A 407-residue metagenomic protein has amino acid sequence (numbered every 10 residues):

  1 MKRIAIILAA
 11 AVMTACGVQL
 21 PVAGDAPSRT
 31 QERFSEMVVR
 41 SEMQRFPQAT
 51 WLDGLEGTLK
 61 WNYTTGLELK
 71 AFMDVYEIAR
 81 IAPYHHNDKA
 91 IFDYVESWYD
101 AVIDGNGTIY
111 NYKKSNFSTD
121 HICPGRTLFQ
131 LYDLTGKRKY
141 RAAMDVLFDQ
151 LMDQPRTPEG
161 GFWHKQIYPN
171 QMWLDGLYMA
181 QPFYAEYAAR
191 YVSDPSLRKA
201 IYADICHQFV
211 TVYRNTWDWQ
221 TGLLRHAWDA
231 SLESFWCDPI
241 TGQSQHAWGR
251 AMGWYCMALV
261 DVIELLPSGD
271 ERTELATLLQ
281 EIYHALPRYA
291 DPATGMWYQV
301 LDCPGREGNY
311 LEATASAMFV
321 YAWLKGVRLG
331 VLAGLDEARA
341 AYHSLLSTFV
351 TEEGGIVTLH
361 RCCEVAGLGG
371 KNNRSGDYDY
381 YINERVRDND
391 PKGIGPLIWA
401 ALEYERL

Functional and structural regions predicted by a protein language model:
M1-A26: Bacterial Sec-dependent N-terminal signal peptides
A9-A10, P27-G66, I78-I81, H85-F92 (+8 more regions): CBM-like carbohydrate-recognition segments
V39, F72, L128, F148 (+5 more regions): Extracytoplasmic/secreted envelope proteins and their assembly/folding machinery, especially bacterial periplasmic
V75-A79, I263-L266: Secondary-structure edge/capping motif, primarily at the C-terminal ends of alpha-helices and the immediately following
D93, V102-D238, N373-R374: Extended ligand-binding groove/face enriched in aromatic
L174-D175, Q181-D302, N309-V320, L332-Y378: Extended ligand-binding clefts on enzyme/binding-domain cores
